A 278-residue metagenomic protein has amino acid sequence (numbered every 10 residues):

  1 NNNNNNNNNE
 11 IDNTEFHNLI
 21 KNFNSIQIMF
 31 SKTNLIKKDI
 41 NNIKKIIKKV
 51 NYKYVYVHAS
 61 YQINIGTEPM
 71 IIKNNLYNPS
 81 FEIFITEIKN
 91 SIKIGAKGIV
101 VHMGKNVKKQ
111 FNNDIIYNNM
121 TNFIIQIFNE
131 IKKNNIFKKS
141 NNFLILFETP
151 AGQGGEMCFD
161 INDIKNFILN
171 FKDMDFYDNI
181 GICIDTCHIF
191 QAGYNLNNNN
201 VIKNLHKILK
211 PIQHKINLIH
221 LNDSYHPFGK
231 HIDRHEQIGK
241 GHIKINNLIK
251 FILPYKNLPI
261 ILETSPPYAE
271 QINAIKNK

Functional and structural regions predicted by a protein language model:
N1-F81, I85: N-terminal pre-domain/capping segments
N1-N2, N24-I28, V55-A59, I99-V101 (+4 more regions): Hydrophobic faces of well-ordered beta-strands that scaffold small-molecule active sites in alpha/beta enzyme cores
N8-I11, F30-N42, Q62-I71, N106-F111 (+5 more regions): Acidic-and-aromatic substrate-binding clefts and catalytic sites of carbohydrate-active enzymes
D12-F16, I40, Y77-S80, F84 (+5 more regions): Aromatic/hydrophobic pocket-lining residues that form the small-molecule binding cavity in soluble enzyme cores
F16-F23, K37-V57, E87-G95, I127-S140 (+3 more regions): Acidic (Asp/Glu)-rich catalytic clusters
I65-G181: Active-site acidic/histidine proton-transfer and metal-coordination neighborhood in alpha/beta enzyme cores
M70, N74-Y77, F111, M157-I161 (+1 more regions): Gly/Pro-rich active-site loop or hairpin
A269-K278: C-terminal helical cap(s) of enzyme catalytic domains, especially alpha/beta-barrels
